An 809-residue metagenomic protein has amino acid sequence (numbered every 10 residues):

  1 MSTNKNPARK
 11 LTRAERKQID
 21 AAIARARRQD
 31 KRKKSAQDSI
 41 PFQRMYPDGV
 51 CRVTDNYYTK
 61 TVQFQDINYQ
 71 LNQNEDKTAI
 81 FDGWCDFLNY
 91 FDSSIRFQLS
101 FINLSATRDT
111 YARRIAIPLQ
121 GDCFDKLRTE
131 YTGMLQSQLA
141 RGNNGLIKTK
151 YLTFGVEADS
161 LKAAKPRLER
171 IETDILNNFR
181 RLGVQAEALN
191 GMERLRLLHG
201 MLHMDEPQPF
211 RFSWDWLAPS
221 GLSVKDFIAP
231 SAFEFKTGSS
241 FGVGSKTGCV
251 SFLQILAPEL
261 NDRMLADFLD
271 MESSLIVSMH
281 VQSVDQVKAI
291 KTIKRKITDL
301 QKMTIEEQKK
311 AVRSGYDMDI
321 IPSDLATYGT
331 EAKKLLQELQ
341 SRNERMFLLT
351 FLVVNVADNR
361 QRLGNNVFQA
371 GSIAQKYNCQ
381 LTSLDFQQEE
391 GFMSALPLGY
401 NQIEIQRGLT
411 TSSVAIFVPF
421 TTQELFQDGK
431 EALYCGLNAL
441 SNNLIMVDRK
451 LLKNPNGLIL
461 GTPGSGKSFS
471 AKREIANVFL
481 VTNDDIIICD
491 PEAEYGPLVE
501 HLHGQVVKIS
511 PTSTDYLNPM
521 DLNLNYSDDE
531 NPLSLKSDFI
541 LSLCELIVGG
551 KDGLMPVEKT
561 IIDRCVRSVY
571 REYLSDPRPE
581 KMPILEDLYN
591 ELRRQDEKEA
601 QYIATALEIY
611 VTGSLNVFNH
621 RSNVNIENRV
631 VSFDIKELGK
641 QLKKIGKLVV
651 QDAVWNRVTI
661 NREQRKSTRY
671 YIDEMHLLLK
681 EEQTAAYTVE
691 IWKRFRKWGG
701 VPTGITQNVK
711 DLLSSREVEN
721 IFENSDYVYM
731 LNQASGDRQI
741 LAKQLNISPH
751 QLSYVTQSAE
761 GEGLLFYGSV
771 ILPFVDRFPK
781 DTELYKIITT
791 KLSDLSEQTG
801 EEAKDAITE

Functional and structural regions predicted by a protein language model:
S2-T422: Extended, folded cores of ATP/NTP-driven motor/assembly subunits in large transport and secretion machines
I67, N74-S93, S100, L104 (+12 more regions): P-loop NTPase motor domains
I459: Hydrophobic anchor at the beta1->P-loop junction of P-loop NTPases
K467: Conserved lysine of the Walker
S470: Hydrophobic positions on the alpha1 helix immediately C-terminal to the Walker A/P-loop
N477-I487: Post-Walker A helix-loop "phosphate-sensing" segment adjacent to the P-loop in P-loop NTPases
H503-V507, E717-M730: A short helix-turn-beta junction within AAA+ P-loop NTPase domains corresponding to the substrate/partner-engaging
L745-G800: Conserved P-loop NTPase
